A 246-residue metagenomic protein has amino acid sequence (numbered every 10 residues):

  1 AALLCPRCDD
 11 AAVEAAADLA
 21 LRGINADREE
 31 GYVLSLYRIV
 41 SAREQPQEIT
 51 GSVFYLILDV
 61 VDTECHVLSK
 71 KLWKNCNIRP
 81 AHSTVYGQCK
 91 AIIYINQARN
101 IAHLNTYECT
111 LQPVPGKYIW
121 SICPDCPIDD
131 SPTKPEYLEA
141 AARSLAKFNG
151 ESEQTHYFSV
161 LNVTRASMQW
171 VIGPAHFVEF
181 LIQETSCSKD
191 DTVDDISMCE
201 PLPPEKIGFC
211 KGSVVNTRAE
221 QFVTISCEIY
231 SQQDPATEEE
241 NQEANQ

Functional and structural regions predicted by a protein language model:
A1-A12, G23, R28, V40-E136 (+3 more regions): Hydrophobic, ordered structural segments
A2, R7, A16, A140 (+2 more regions): Extended non-catalytic domains of envelope/secretory-pathway proteins
A17, L36-I39, V60, I182: Fold-core signature of tandem repeat domains
I24, G116-C187: Surface-exposed interaction/gating patches
E29-Y37, V67-K70, E153-Y157, K189-T192 (+1 more regions): Intrinsically disordered, low-complexity regions enriched in proline, serine, glycine and charged residues
S35-E48, V160-V171: Short amphipathic beta-strand and strand-loop transition segments with alternating hydrophobic
I229-Q246: Terminal low-complexity, intrinsically disordered regions
